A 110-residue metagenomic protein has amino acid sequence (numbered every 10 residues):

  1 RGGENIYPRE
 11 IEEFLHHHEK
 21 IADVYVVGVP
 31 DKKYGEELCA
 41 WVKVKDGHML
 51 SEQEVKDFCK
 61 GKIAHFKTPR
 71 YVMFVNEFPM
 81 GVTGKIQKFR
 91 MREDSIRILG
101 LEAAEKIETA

Functional and structural regions predicted by a protein language model:
R1-K67, M73-E77, G84-E93, E108-T109: AMP-binding/adenylate-forming catalytic core of the ANL superfamily
D94-K106: A short, polar/charged loop-to-alpha-helix boundary motif
